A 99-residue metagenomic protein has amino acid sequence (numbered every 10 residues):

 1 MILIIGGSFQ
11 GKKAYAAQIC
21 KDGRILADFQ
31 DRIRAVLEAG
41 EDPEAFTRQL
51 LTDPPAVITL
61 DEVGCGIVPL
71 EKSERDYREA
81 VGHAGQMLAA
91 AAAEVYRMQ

Functional and structural regions predicted by a protein language model:
M1-K21, I25-A27: Glycine-rich P-loop/Walker A and Walker A-like loops and their local beta1-loop-alpha1 context in P-loop NTPases
L3-S8, L37-E38, S73-R75: Short, flexible loop segments at the rims of nucleotide/cofactor-binding pockets, characterized by
S8, Q30, E62-G64: Short, flexible active-site-adjacent loop segments at beta-strand->alpha-helix junctions, enriched in small/polar
F9, D31-R34, A84: ASCE RecA-like P-loop NTPase motor cores that couple ATP hydrolysis to mechanical translocation on nucleic acids
K13-Y15, V36-L37, I67-L70: Short glycine-/acidic-enriched loop or helix-start segments at secondary-structure transitions that form or flank
I19-E41: Conserved substrate/cofactor phosphate-moiety recognition/catalytic segment in nucleotide-dependent phosphotransferases
E41-Q99: Replace "adjacent to P-loop NTPase cores in ATP/GTP-dependent enzymes" with "adjacent to NTP-binding cores
